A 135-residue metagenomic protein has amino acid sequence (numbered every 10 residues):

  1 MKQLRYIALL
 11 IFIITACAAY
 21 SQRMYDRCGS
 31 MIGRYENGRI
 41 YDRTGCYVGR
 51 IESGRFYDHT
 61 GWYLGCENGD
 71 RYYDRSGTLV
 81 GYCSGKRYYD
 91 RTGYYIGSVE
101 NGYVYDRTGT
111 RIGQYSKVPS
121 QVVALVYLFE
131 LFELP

Functional and structural regions predicted by a protein language model:
K2-Y6, C17-G38, R43-C46, S53 (+3 more regions): Long terminal segments
I11-I14: Repetitive helical segments and hydrophobic/amphipathic motifs
